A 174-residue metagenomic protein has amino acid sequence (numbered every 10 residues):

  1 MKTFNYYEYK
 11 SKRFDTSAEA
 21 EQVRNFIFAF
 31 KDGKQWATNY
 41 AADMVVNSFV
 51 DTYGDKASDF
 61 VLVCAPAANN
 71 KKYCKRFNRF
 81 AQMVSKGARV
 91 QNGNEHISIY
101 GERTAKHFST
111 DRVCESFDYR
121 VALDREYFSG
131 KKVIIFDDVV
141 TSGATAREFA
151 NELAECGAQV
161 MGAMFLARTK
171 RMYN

Functional and structural regions predicted by a protein language model:
M1-V61, S98-S129, S142, R168-R171: Active-site-facing substrate-recognition patch
E19, R147-N174: PRPP-dependent phosphoribosyltransferase catalytic core
V61, I134, M161-M164: A structural signal for isolated positions on well-ordered beta-strands in alpha/beta enzyme cores
P66-R76: Glycine-rich phosphate-binding loops at beta-strand->alpha-helix junctions
R76-Q82: Charged helix-capping and loop-helix junction motifs
V84-A88, L153: Hydrophobic alpha-helical packing residues
I135-F149: A phosphate-binding catalytic loop at a beta-strand-loop-alpha-helix junction that coordinates phosphoryl groups
